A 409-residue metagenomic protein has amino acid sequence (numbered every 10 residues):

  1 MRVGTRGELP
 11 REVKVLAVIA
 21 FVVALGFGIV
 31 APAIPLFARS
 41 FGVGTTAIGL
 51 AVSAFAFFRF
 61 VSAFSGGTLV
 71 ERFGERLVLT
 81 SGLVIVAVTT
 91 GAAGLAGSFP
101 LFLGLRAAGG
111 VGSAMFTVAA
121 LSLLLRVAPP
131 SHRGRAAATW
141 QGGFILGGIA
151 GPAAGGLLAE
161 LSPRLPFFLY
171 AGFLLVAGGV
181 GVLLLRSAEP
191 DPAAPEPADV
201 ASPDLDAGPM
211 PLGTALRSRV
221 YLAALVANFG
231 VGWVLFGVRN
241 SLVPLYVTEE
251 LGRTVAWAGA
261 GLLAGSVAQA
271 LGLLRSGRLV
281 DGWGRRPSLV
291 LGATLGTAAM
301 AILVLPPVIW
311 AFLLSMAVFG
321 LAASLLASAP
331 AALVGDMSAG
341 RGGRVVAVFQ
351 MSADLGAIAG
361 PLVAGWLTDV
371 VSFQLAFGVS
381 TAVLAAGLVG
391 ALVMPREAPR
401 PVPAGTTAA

Functional and structural regions predicted by a protein language model:
M1-L9, A188-A224, A409: Juxtamembrane intracellular "pre-TM" segments in multi-pass secondary transporters
A33-T45, S241-A256: Short amphipathic helix-loop junctions that connect adjacent transmembrane helices in Major Facilitator Superfamily/SLC
S62-G74, G272-G284: Helix-to-loop junctions at the C-terminal end of transmembrane segments in multipass secondary transporters
G74, L95-P100, G252, G284 (+1 more regions): Helix-breaking motifs and short loop linkers at transmembrane-helix boundaries and internal kinks in secondary membrane
L77-G91, P287-A301: Structural signature of the two symmetry-related core transmembrane helices
L105-I145, M337: Cytoplasmic helix-loop-helix junction between adjacent transmembrane helices in 12-TM secondary transporters
W140-L185: Helix-loop-helix hairpin linking two adjacent transmembrane segments in secondary transporters
G172-P195, G390-P395: C-terminal membrane-cytosol helix-exit motif in multi-pass small-molecule transporters
